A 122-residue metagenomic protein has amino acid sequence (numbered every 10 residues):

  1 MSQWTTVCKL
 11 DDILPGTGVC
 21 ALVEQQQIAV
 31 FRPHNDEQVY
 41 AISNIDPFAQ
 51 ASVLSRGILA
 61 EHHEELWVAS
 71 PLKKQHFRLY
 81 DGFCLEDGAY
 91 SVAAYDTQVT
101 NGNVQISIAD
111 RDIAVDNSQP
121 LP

Functional and structural regions predicted by a protein language model:
Q3-L10: Short amphipathic
I13-G16: Solvent-exposed, conformationally flexible loop/turn segments
G18-P122: Rieske [2Fe-2S] iron-sulfur-binding domain
